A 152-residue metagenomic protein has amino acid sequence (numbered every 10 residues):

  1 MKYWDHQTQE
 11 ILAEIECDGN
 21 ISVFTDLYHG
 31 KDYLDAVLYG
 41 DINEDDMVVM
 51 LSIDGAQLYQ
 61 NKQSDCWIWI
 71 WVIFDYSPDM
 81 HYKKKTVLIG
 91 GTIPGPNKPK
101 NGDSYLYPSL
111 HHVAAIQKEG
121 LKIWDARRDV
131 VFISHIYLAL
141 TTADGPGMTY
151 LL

Functional and structural regions predicted by a protein language model:
M1-L152: Domain-level cores of phosphate- or acyl-group-handling catalytic modules
